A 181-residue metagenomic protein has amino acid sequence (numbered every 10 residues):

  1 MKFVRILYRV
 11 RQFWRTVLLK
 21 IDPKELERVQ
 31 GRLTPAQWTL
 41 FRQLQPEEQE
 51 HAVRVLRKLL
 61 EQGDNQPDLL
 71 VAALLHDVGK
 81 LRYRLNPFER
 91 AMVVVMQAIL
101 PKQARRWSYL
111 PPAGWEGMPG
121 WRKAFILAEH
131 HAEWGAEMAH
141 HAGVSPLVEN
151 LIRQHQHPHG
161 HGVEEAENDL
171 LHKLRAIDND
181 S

Functional and structural regions predicted by a protein language model:
M1-L40, Q156-V163, S181: Non-catalytic interface/linker regions that flank or bridge core catalytic/transmembrane domains
W38-S181: Divalent metal-dependent catalytic cores for phosphoryl transfer on phosphate-bearing substrates
